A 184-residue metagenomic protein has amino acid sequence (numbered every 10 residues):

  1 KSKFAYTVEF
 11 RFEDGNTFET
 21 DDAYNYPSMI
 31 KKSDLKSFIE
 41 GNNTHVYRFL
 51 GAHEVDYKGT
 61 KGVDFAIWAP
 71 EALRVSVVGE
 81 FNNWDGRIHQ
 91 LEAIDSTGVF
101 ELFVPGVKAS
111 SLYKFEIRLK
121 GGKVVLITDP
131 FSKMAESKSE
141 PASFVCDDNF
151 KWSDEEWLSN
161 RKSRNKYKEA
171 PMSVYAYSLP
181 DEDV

Functional and structural regions predicted by a protein language model:
K1-A69, I94-V184: The feature marks proteins involved in alpha-glucan
I67, A72-R87: Beta-strand-rich binding/interaction modules
F81-V99: Solvent-exposed beta-strand/loop surfaces of large extracellular or lumenal domains
